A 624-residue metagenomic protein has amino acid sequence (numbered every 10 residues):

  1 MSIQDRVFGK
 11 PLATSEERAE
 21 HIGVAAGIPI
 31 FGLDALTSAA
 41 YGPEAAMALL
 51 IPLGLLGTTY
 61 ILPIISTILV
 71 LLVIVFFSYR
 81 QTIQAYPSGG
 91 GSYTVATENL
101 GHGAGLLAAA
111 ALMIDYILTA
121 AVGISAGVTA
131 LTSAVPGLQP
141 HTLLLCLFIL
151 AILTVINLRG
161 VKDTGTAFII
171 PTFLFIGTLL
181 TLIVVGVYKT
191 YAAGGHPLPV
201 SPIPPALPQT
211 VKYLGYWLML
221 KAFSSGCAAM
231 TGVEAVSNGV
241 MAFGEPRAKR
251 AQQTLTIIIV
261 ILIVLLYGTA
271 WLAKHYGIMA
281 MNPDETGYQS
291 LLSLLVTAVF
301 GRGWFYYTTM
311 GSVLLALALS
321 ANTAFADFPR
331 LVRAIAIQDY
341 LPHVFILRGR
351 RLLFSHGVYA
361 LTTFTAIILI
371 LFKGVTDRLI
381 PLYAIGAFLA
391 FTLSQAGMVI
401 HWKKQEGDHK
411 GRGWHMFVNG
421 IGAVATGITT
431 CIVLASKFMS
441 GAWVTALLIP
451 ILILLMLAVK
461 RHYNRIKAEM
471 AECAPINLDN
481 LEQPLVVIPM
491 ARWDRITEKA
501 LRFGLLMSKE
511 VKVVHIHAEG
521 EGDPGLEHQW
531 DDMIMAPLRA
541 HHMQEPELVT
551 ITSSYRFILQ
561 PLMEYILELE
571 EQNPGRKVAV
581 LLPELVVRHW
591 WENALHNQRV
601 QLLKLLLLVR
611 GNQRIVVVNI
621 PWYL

Functional and structural regions predicted by a protein language model:
M1-A45, L53, F77, S88 (+3 more regions): Membrane-interface "cap" regions at the ends of multi-pass membrane proteins
M1-E17, R465-A474, D479-L624: Cytosolic C-terminal regulatory domains/tails of membrane transporters and channels
I28, V344-S355, F391-F438, C473-I476: C-terminal membrane-solvent junction of multi-pass transporters and transport-like membrane proteins
M47-T97, H102-A108, V122-I149, I259-Y267: Extracellular loop-to-transmembrane helix junctions
H102, P140-L147, A242-V264, R333-I370 (+1 more regions): Loop-to-transmembrane helix boundary motifs in multi-pass membrane proteins
F173, T178-T231, S436, S440 (+1 more regions): Helix-loop-helix junctions that connect adjacent transmembrane segments in multi-pass membrane transporters
F175-P204, T269-I278, S394-D408, A458-K467: Hydrophobic alpha-helical segments and their helix-loop junctions in multi-pass secondary transporters
G186-P197, Q252-L292: Extracellular/periplasmic helix-exit of transmembrane alpha-helices
